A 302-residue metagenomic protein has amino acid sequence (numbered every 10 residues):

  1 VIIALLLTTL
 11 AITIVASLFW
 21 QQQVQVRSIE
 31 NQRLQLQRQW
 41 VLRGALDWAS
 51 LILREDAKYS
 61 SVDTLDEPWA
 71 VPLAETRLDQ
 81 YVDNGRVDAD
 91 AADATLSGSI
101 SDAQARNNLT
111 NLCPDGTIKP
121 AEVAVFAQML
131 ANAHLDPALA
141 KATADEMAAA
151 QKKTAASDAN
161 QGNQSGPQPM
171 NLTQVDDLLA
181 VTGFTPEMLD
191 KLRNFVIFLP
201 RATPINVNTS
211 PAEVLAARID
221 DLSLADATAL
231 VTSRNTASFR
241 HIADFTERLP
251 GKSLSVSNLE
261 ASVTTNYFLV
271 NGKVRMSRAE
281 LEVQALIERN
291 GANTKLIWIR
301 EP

Functional and structural regions predicted by a protein language model:
V1-P302: Compositionally biased linear targeting/interaction segments
